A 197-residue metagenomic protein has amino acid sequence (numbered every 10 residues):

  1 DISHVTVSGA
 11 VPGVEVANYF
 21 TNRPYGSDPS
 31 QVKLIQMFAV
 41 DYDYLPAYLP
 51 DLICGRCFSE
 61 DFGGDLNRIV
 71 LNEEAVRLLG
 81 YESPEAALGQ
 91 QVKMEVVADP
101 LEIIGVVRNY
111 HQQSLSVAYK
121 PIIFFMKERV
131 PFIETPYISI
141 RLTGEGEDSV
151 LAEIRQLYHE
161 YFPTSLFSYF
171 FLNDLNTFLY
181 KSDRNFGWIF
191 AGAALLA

Functional and structural regions predicted by a protein language model:
I2-S182: Mid-to-C-terminal secondary-structure elements that act as membrane-proximal/extracytoplasmic interface segments
D183-A197: Hydrophobic alpha-helical transmembrane segments of multi-pass inner-membrane transport and secretion
